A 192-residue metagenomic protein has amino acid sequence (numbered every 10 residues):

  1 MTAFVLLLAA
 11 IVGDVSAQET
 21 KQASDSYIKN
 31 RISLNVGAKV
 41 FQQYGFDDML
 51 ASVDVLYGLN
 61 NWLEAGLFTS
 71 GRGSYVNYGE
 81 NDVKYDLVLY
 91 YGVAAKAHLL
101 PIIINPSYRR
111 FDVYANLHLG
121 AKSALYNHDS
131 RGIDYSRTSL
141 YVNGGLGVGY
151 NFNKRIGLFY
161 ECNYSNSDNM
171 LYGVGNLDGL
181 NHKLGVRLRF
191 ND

Functional and structural regions predicted by a protein language model:
T2-A10: Bacterial N-terminal signal peptides
I11-A17: Sec/Tat signal peptide C-region and signal peptidase I cleavage site
A17-L59, E64-A65, A124-Y126, R187-D192: Short glycine/proline- and aromatic-enriched beta-strand/turn motifs that initiate or cap beta-hairpins
I28-I32, D47-A51, Y85-Y91, F111 (+2 more regions): Residues that define the transmembrane beta-barrel architecture of outer-membrane proteins
V36-A38, V53-L59, V93-L99, L117-A121 (+4 more regions): Residues on the lipid-exposed face of transmembrane beta-strands in outer-membrane beta-barrel proteins
A38-L50, E80-N81, M170-G179: Solvent-exposed loop/turn segments connecting transmembrane beta-strands in outer-membrane beta-barrel proteins
Y57-R131, L188-D192: Gram-negative (and chloroplast) outer-membrane scaffold detector with strong preference for beta-barrel transmembrane
R72-G79, G144, G149-D192: Predominantly the C-terminal beta-signal and adjacent terminal strand-loop region of outer-membrane beta-barrel
